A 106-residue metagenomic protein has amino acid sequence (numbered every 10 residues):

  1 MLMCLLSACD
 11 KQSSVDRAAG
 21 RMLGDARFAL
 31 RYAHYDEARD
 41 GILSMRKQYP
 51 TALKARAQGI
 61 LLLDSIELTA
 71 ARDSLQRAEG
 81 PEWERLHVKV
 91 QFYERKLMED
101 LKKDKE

Functional and structural regions predicted by a protein language model:
C4-A8: C-terminal motif of bacterial Sec signal peptides marking the signal peptidase cleavage site
D10-Q12: Aromatic-capped interface at the extracytoplasmic side of an N-terminal signal-anchor transmembrane helix
V15-I66: Post-signal-peptide N-terminal segment of Sec-exported extracytoplasmic proteins
R46-A57, V88-K103: Short solvent-exposed coil/turn linkers within tandem alpha-helical repeat scaffolds
L63-K89: Alpha-helical linker/edge segments of TPR/alpha-solenoid repeat scaffolds and analogous pre-/post-domain helices
